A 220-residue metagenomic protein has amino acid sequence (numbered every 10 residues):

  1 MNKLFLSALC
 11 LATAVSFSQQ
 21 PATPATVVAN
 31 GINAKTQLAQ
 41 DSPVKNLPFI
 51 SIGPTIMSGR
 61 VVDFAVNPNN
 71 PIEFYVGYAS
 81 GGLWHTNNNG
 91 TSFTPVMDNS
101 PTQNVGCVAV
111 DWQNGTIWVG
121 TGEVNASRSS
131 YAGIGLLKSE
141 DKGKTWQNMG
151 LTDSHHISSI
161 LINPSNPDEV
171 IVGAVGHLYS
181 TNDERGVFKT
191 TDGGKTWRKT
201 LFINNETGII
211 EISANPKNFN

Functional and structural regions predicted by a protein language model:
M1-A22: Bacterial Sec-dependent N-terminal signal peptides
Q19-N220: Beta-propeller blade termini and top-face loops
